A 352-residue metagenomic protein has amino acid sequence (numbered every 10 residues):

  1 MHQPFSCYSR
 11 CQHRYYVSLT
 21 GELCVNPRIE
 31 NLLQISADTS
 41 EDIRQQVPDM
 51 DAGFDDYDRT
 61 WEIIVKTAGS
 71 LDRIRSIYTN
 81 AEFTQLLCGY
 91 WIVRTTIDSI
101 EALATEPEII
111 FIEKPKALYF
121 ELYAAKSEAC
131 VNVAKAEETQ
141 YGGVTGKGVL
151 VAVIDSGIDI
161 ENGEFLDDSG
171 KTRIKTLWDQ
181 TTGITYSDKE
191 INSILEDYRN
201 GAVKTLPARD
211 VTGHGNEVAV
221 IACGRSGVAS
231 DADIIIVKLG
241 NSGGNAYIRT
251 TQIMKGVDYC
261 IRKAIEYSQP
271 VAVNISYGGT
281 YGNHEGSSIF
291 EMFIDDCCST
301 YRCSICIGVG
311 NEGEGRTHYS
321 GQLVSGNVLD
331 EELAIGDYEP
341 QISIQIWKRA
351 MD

Functional and structural regions predicted by a protein language model:
H2-W91, D98-Q140, L150, G163 (+2 more regions): Autoinhibitory N-terminal propeptides
T67, P115, I154-G157, I221-A222 (+3 more regions): Active-site-proximal beta-strand/loop segments in catalytic clefts of secreted hydrolases
E101, N216-V220, K255-D258, M292: Solvent-exposed, polar/charged alpha-helical surfaces in well-ordered, non-transmembrane soluble domains, broadly
E106, Q180, I221-G224, G256-Y259 (+2 more regions): Structured segments of extracytoplasmic/periplasmic soluble domains in secreted or envelope-associated proteins
T139-T251, S268, R302, E339-P340 (+1 more regions): Subtilisin-like serine protease catalytic core
N241-L323, V328, Y338-M351: Substrate-binding/access-modulating region of protease and related hydrolase catalytic domains
